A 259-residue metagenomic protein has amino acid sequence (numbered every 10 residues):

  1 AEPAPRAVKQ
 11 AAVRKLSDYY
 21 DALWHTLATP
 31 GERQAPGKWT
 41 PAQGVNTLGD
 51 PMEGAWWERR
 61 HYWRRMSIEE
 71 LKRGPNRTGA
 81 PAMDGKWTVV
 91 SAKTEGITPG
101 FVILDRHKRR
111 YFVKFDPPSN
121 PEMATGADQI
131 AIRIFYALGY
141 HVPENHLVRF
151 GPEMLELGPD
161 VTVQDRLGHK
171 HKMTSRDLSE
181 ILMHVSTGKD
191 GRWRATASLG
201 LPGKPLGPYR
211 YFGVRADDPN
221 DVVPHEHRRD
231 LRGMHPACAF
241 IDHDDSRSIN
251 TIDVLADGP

Functional and structural regions predicted by a protein language model:
A1-S91, H107-K108: Regulatory N- and C-terminal appendages and interdomain linkers associated with kinase/kinase-like NTP transferase
P3, A7, A11, G44 (+5 more regions): Short, well-ordered helical secondary-structure segments
P3, M83, F115, D217-N220: General secondary-structure edge motif
A11, K15-D18, A22, G126 (+3 more regions): Extracytoplasmic/secreted proteins, especially bacterial periplasmic and envelope-associated proteins
T26-G37, S67, N145, F150-D160 (+4 more regions): Generic marker of "main functional regions" within proteins
R73-Y211, D242: Conserved ATP-binding subdomain of kinase catalytic cores across diverse folds
M123-D128, Y209-P259: Conserved kinase catalytic-core segment
